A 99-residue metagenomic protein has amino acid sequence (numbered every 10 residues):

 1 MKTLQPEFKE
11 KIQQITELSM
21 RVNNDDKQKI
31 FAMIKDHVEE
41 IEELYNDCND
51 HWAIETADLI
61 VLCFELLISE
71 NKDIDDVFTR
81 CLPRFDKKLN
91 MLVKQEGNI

Functional and structural regions predicted by a protein language model:
M1-T56, I60-I99: Flexible "arm" and connector segments at domain edges
